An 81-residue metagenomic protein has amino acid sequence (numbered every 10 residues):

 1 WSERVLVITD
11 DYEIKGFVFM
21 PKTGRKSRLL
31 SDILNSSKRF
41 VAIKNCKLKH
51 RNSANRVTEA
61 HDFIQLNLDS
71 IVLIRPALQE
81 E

Functional and structural regions predicted by a protein language model:
W1-E81: Conserved RNA-binding domains used in RNP assembly and mRNA/RNA metabolism
